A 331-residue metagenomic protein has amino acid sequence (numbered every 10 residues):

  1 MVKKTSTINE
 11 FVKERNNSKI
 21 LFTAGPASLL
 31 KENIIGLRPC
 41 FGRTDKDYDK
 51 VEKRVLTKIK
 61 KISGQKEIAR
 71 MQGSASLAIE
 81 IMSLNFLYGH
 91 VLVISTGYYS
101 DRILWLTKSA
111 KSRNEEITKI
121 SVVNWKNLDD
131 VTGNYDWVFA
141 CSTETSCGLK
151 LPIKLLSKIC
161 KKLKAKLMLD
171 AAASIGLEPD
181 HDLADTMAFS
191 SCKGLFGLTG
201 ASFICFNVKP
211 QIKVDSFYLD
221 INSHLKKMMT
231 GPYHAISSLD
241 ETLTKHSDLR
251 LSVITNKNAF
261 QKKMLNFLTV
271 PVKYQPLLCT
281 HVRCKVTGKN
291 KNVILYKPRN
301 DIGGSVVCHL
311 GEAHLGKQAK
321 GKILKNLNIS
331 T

Functional and structural regions predicted by a protein language model:
V2-P39: N-terminal amphipathic/basic leader segments beginning at the initiator methionine
S28, C192-K262: Active-site C-terminal subdomain of aminotransferase-like
I34-I81, N85, R102-W105, V253-M264: Conserved N-terminal alpha-helix of the aminotransferase class I/II PLP-enzyme fold
L87-D101: Conserved PLP-anchoring active-site segment centered on the Schiff-base-forming lysine
V123-A171, I175: Active-site phosphate-binding strand-loop segment of PLP-dependent enzymes
D182-C192: Conserved active-site segment immediately N-terminal to the catalytic lysine that forms the internal aldimine
L268-T331: Conserved C-terminal alpha-helix-loop-beta "cap" of PLP-dependent enzymes that closes/shapes the active-site mouth
